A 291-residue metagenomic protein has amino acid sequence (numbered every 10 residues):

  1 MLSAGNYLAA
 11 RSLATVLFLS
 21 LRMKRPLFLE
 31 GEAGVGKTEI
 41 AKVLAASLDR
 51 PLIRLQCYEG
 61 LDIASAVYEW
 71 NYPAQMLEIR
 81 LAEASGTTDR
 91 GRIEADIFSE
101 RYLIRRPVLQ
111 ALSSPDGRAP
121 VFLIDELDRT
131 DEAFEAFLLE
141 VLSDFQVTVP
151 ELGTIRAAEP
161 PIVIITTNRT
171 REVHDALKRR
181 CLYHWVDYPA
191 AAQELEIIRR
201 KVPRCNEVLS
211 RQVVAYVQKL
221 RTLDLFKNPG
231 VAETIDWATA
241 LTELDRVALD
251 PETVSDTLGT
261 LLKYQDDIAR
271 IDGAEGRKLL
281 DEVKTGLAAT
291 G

Functional and structural regions predicted by a protein language model:
M1-G291: C-terminal regulatory/interaction module of P-loop NTP-utilizing enzymes
